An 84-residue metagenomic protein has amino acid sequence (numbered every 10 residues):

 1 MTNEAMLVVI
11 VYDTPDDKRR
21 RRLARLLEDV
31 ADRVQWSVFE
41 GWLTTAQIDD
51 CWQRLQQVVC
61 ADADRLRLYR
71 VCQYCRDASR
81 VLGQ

Functional and structural regions predicted by a protein language model:
M1-V9, P15-Q84: Basic nucleic-acid-binding interfaces
